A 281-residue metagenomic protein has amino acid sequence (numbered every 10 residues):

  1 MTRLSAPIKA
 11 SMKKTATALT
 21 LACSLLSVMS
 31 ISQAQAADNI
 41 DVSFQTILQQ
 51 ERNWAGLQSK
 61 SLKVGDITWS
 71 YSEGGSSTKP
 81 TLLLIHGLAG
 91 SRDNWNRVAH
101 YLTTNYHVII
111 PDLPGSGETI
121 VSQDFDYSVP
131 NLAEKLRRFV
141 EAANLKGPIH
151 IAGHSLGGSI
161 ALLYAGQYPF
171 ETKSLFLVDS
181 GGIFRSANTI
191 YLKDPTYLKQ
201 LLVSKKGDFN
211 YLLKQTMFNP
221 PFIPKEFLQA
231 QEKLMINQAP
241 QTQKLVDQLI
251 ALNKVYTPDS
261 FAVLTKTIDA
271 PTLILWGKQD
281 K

Functional and structural regions predicted by a protein language model:
T2-T81, T104-Y106, G147: Alpha/beta-hydrolase fold catalytic core
A55, L62-G74, I110-A152: Active-site loop/oxyanion-hole signature of alpha/beta-hydrolase fold enzymes
I67, S72-E118: Conserved HGGG/HGGXW glycine-rich cap/lid loop of the alpha/beta-hydrolase fold
D112, V178-D179, Q215: Alpha/beta-hydrolase-fold catalytic nucleophile elbow
G153, G157, A161: Gly/Ala-rich beta-loop-alpha elbow adjacent to hydrolase catalytic centers
L162-Q167, K173-K205: Flexible "cap/lid" loop of the alpha/beta hydrolase fold
S186-L192, L202-T267: Conserved alpha/beta-hydrolase catalytic His-Asp/Glu region
T267-I268, I274-W276, D280: Short beta-strand/loop motif that positions the catalytic acidic residue of the alpha/beta-hydrolase fold
